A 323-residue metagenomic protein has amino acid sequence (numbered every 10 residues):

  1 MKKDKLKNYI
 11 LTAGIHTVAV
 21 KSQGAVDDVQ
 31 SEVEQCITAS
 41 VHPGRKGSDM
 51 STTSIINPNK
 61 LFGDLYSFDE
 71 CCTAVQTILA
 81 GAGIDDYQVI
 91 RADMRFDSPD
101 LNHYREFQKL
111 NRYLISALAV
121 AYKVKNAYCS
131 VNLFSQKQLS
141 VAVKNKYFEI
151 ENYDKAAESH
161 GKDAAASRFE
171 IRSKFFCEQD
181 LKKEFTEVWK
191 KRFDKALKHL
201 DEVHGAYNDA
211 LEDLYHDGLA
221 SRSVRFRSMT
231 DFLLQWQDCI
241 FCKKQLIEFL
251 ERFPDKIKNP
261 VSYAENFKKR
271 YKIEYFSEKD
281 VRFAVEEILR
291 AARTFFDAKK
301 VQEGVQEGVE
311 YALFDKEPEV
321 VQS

Functional and structural regions predicted by a protein language model:
M1-L246, R252-F253, F276, D280-S323: Structured, helix-rich domain cores that form ligand/interaction pockets
E248-E251, K256-K269, E274: Helix-turn-helix DNA-binding segment
